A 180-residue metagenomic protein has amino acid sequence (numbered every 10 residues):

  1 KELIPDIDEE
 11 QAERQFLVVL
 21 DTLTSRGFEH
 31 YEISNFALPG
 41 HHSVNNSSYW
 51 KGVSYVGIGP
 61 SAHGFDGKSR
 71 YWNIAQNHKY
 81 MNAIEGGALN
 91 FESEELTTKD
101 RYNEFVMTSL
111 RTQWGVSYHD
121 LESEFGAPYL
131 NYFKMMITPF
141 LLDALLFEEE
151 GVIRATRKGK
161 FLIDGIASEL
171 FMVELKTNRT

Functional and structural regions predicted by a protein language model:
K1-A127, N178-R179: C-terminal scaffold of the Radical SAM
H42-N46, D143-A144, F161: Short secondary-structure transition/capping segments
H78, D100-M107, K134, K160 (+2 more regions): Non-catalytic, well-ordered alpha-helical scaffold segments
G126-L141: Short amphipathic alpha-helical interaction segments
L141-G151: A short, conserved structural fragment
V152-T156: Minor-groove-contacting beta-hairpin "wing" of winged helix-turn-helix DNA-binding domains
K158-T180: Short, amphipathic alpha-helical interaction segments positioned at domain boundaries
